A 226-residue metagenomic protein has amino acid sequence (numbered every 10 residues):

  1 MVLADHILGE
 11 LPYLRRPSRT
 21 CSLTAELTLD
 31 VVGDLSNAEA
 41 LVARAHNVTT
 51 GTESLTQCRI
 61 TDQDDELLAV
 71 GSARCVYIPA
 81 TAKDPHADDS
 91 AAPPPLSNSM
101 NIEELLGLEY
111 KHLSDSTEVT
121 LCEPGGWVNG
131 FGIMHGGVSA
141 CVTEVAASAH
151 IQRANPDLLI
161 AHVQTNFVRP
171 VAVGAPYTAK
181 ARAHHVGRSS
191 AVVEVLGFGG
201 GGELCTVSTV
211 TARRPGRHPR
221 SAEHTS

Functional and structural regions predicted by a protein language model:
M1-L11, L121-S148: Hot-dog-fold acyl-thioester-processing enzymes
L3, E10, S22, L35-V42 (+3 more regions): HotDog/MaoC-like acyl-thioester-processing domains
G9-V42, N47, A147-T178, A183: Hydrophobic beta-strand-centered segment that forms part of the acyl-chain substrate-binding groove
E26, L55, L105, H162 (+1 more regions): Short coil/loop residues immediately preceding or within conserved phosphate-binding loops of NTP-utilizing enzyme
L27-D30, C58, V119-L121, T165 (+2 more regions): Preference for bulky hydrophobic residues occupying beta-strand positions in well-ordered beta-sheet regions
N47-S54, D89-P95, L113-E118, I151-A161: Generic structural signal for short, solvent-exposed loop/turn connectors between secondary structure elements
C58, V138-S139, T143, V163 (+1 more regions): Long, contiguous hydrophobic alpha-helical segments, chiefly transmembrane helices and signal peptides
S99-M134: Catalytic strand-loop segment that frames the active site of acyl-thioester-processing enzymes
